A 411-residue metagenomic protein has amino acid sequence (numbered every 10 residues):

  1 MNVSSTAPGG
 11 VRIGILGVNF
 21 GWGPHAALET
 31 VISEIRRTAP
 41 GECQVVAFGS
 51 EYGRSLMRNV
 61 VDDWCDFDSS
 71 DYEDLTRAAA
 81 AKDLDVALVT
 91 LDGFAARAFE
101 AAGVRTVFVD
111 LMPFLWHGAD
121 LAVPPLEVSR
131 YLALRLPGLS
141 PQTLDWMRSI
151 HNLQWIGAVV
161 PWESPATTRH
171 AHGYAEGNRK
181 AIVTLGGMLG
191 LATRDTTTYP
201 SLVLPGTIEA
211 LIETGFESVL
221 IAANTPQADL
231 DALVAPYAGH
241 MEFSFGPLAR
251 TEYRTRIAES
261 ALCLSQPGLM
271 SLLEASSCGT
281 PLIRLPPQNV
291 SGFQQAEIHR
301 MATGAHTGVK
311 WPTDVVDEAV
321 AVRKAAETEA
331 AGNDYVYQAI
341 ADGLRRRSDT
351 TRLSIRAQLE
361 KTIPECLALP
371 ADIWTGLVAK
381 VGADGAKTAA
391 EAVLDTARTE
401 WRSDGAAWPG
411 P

Functional and structural regions predicted by a protein language model:
N2-G21, V183-T184: Nucleotide-activated donor-dependent transferases that construct or modify glycoconjugates
G14-R36, P40, V45-W146: Active-site and donor-binding regions of nucleotide-sugar-utilizing enzymes
W22, A87-G93, F108-D110, R250-A296: A donor-sugar binding/catalytic signature common to diverse glycosyltransferases and related nucleotide-sugar
A27, V31-E34, A166-A228: Conserved catalytic-core segment of nucleotide-activated headgroup transferases in glycan assembly
F48-D63, F67, I208-P247, P312: Catalytic donor nucleotide-activated moiety binding site of glycosyltransferases and closely related
D71-D74, A78-A79, P226-L273: Donor nucleotide-activated moiety binding/catalytic core segment of transferases that use nucleotide-activated donors
E127-T193: A nucleotide-sugar donor-handling region in carbohydrate enzymes
D317-P411: C-terminal amphipathic helix plus adjacent low-complexity, charged tail appended to glycosyltransferase catalytic
